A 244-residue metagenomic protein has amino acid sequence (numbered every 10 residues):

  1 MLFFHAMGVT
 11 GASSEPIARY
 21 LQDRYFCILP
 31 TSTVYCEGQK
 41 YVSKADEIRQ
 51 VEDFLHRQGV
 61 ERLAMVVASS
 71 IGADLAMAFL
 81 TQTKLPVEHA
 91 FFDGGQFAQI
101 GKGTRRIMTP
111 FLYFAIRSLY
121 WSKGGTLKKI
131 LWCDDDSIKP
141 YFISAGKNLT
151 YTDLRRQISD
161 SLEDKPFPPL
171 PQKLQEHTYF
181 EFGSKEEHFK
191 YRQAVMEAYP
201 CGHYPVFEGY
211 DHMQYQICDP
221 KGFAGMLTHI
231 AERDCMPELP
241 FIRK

Functional and structural regions predicted by a protein language model:
M1-E37: Conserved HGGG/HGGXW glycine-rich cap/lid loop of the alpha/beta-hydrolase fold
R19, I28-M65: Active-site loop/oxyanion-hole signature of alpha/beta-hydrolase fold enzymes
V67-A76: Gly/Ala-rich beta-loop-alpha elbow adjacent to hydrolase catalytic centers
T81-Q82, V87-S118: Flexible "cap/lid" loop of the alpha/beta hydrolase fold
K102-G103, L119-Q172: Conserved alpha/beta-hydrolase catalytic His-Asp/Glu region
S159-E197: Conserved serine/cysteine hydrolase catalytic core
Y199-M213: Catalytic histidine neighborhood in serine/cysteine hydrolases with alpha/beta-hydrolase-type architecture
Y210-F223: Catalytic histidine-centered segment of alpha/beta-hydrolase-like enzymes
